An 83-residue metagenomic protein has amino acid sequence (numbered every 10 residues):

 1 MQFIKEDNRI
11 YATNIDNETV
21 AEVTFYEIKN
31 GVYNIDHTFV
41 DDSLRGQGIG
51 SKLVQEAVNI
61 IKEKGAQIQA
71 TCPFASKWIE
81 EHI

Functional and structural regions predicted by a protein language model:
M1-R9: Active-site rim helix/loop that mediates acceptor-substrate recognition in acyltransferases
N8-V20: Conserved beta-hairpin
V23-V32: A conserved beta-strand-loop-helix scaffold within acyl/acetyltransferase catalytic domains
V32-D41: Conserved acetyl-CoA binding element of GNAT-fold acetyltransferases
L44, G48-L53: Conserved acetyl-CoA pyrophosphate-binding loop and the N-cap/start of the following alpha-helix in GNAT-like
K52-Q67: Conserved acyl-CoA
I68-P73: Catalytic nucleophile loop
